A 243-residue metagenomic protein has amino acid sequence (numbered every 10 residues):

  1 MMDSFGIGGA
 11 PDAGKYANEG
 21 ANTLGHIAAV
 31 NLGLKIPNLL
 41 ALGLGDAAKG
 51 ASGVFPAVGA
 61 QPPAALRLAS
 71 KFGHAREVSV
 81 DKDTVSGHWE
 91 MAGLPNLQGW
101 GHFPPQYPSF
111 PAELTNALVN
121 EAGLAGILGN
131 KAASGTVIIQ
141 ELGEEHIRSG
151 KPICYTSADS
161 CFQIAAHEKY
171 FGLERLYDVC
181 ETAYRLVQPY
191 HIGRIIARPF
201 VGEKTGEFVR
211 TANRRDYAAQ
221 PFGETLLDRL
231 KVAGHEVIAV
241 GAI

Functional and structural regions predicted by a protein language model:
S4-H167, F171-E174, R198, G206: Active-site nucleophile/metal-coordination loop of metallo-enzymes that catalyze phosphate/sulfate and related
A166-H167, E174-E207, T211-G241: Extended, H/D-rich, highly charged conserved domains that either
